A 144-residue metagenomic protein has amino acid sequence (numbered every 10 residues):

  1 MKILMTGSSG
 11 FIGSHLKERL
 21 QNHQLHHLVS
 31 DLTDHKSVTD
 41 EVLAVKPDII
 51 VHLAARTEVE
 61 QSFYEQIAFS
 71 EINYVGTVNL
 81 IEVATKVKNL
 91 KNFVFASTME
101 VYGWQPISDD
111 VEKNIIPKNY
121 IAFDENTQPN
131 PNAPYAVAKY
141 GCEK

Functional and structural regions predicted by a protein language model:
M1-K144: N-terminal Rossmann-like NAD(P)+-binding domain of SDR-like oxidoreductases, especially those catalyzing
